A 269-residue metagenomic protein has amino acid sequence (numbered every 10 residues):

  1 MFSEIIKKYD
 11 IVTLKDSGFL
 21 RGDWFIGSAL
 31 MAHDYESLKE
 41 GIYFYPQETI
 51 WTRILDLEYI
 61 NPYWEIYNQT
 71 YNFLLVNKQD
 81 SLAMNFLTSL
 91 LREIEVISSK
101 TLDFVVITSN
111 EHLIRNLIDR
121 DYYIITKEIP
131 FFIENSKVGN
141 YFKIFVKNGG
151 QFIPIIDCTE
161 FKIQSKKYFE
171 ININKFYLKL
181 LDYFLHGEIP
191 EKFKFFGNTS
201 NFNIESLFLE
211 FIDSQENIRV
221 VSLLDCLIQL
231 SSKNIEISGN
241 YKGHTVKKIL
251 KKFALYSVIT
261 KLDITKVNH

Functional and structural regions predicted by a protein language model:
M1-K78, D119-I173, E191: Class II aminoacyl-tRNA synthetase-like tRNA-binding/catalytic domains
F44, E48, E65-Q69, N85 (+3 more regions): Non-catalytic, well-ordered alpha-helical scaffold segments
N68, Y168-S200: Active/ligand-binding-proximal structured segments within catalytic/core domains that scaffold catalytic residues
S81-I125: Conserved, charged catalytic cores of large soluble enzymes
K100-L102, I237-T245, Y256-H269: Extended, well-ordered alpha-helical scaffold/bundle regions in very large, multi-domain proteins
T159-K162, V220-L223, I228-K233, G243 (+2 more regions): Non-transmembrane, aqueous-exposed alpha-helical and coiled segments at domain scale
K167-N172, E216-R219, E236-T245: Structural motif
N203-I237: A structural-propensity feature for long, helix-poor, extended segments
